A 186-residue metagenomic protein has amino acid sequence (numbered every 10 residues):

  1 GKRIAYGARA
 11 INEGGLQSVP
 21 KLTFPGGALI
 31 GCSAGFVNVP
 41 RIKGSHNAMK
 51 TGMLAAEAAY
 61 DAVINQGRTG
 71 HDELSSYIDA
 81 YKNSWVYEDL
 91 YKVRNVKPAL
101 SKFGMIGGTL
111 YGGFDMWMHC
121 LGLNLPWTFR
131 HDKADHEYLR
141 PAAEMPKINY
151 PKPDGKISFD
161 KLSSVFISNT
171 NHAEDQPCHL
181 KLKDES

Functional and structural regions predicted by a protein language model:
G1, K21-S33, V37-P40, G44-M49 (+2 more regions): C-terminal catalytic lobe of FAD-dependent flavoproteins
G1-E13, G27, A143-G155: Short charge-dense sequence patches
G1-G7, H46, D72-I78: Conserved FAD/dinucleotide-binding core of flavoprotein oxidoreductases
A8-V39, S164-K181, S186: FAD-binding beta-loop-beta segment adjacent to the flavin cofactor pocket
A10, Q17, P25, L29 (+5 more regions): A generic structural micro-environment signature that highlights single residues at secondary-structure boundaries
G35-R41, M53, E57-G107: Active-site-proximal substrate-binding core of FAD-dependent oxidoreductases
N47, T69, H172: Catalytic cores of large soluble enzymes that bind and process phosphate-bearing ligands
S84-S186: Ferredoxin-type iron-sulfur electron-transfer modules and their immediate structural context
